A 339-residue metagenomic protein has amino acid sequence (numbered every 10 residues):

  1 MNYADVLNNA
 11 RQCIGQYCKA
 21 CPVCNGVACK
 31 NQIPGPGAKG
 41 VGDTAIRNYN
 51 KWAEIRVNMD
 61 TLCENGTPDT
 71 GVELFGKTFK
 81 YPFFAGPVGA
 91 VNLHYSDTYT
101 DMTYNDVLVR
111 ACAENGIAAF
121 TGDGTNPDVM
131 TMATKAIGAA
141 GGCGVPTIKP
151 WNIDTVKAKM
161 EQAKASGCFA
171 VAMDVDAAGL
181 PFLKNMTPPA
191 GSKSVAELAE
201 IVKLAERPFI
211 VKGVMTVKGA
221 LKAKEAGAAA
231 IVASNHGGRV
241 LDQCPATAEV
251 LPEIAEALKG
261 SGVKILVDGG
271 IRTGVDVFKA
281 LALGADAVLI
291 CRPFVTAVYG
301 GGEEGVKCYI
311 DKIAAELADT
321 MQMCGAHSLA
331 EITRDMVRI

Functional and structural regions predicted by a protein language model:
M1-V27, G219, G238-S261, I271-I339: Conserved active-site-proximal phosphate/metal-binding subdomains
N2-K80, I332: An N-cap/entry alpha-helix motif that binds or orients negatively charged groups
Y49-M59, C112, G116, K164-G167 (+4 more regions): Structural signal for hydrophobic packing residues in well-ordered secondary-structure cores of soluble enzyme domains
K80-G89: Outer membrane beta-barrel
A90-T98: N-terminal binding-site loop/beta-alpha segment at the start of enzyme catalytic domains that lines or forms
A90-V91, D123-D128, D176: Short glycine-enriched loops at secondary-structure junctions
Y99, V109-R110, G138-A139, W151-V267 (+1 more regions): Alpha/beta enzyme core
T103-N152: A gly/proline- and charged-residue-enriched helix-loop-helix capping module
